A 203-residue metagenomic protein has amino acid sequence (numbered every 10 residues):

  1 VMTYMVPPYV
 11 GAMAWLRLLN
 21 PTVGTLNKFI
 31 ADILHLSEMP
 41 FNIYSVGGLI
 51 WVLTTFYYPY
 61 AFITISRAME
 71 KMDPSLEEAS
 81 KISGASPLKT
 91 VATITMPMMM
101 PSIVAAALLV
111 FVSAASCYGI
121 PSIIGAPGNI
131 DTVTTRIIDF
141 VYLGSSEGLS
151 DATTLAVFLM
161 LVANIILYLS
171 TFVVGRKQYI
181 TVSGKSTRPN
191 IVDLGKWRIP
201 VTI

Functional and structural regions predicted by a protein language model:
V1, K28-H35, P74-I82, T93 (+1 more regions): Short amphipathic alpha-helical coupling elements at transmembrane boundaries
V1-E70, M98-G119, I123-G125, A152-T171 (+1 more regions): Membrane-water interface segments at the C-terminal ends of transmembrane alpha-helices in multi-pass inner-membrane
N20, G119-S146: Glycine-rich helix-loop "coupling/hinge" segments at transmembrane-helix boundaries in multipass transporters
E70-S75, A85-L88, A126-N129, Y142-L149: Juxtamembrane helix-boundary/capping and inter-helix hinge elements in multi-pass membrane proteins
S80, L149-A152: Loop-to-transmembrane helix entry/capping segments in MFS-fold secondary transporters and related SLC/MFSD carriers
S83-A85, P97: Glycine/proline-centered hinge or cleavage motifs at structural transition points of membrane proteins
T171-I203: Transmembrane alpha-helical segments of polytopic membrane transport and secretion proteins
